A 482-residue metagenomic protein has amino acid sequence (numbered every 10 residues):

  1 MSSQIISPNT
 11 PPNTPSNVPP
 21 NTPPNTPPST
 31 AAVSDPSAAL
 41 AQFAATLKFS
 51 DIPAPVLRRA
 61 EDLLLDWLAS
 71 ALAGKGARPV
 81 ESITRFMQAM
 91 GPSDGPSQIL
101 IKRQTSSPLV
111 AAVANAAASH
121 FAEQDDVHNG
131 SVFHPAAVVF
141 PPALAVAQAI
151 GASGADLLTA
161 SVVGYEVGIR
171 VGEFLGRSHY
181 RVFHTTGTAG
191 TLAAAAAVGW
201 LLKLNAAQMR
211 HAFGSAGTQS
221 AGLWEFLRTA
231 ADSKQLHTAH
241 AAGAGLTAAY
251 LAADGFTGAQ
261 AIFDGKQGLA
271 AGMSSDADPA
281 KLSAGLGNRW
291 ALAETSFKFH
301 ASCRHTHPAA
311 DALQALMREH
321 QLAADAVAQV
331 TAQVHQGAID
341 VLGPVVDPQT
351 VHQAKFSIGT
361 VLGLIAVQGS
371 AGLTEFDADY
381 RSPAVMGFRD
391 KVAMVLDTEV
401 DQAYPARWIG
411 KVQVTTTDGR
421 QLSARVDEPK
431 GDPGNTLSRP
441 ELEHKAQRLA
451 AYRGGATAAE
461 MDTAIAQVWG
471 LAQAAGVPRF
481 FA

Functional and structural regions predicted by a protein language model:
M1-N13, N21-V132, R228, S233-G243 (+1 more regions): Terminal-appendage/accessory-domain detector
L57, E61, L65, V139 (+3 more regions): Hydrophobic face of alpha-helices
L63-S70, A143, A189-G199, L362: Hydrophobic mid-domain F-helix/FG-region of cytochrome P450s
N115-E173: Hydrophobic alpha-helical hairpins/lids featuring a short glycine-rich hinge
S119, V138-F140, A145, V167 (+3 more regions): Short connector loops/turns at beta-strand edges and beta->alpha or beta->beta junctions
A147-T247, D254, A259-A261, G265-K266: Glycine-rich, mobile lid/loop segments that gate access to catalytic sites or pores
